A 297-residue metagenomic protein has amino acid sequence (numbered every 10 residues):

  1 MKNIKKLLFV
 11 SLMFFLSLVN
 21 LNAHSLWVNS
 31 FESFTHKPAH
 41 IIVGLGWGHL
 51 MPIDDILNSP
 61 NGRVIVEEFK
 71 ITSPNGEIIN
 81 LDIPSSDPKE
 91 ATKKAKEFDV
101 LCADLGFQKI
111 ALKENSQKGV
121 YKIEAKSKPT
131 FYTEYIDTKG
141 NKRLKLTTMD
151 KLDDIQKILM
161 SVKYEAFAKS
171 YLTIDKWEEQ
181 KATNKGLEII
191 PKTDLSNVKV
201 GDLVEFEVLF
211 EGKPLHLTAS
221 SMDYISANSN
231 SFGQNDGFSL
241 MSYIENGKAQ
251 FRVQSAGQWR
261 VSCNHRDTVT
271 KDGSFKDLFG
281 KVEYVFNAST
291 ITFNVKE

Functional and structural regions predicted by a protein language model:
V10-L18: Bacterial N-terminal signal peptides
V19-A23: Sec/Tat signal peptide C-region and signal peptidase I cleavage site
H24-G44, G140-E205, L209-S220, S229 (+1 more regions): Beta-strand-rich domain onsets/edges
H24-S86: Start-of-domain marker
P52, K128-Y135, D267-S274: Short acidic/polar inter-strand loop motif in beta-rich domains
G106-I110, D236-G257: Glycine-centered loop-to-beta-strand initiation motif
K118-P129, W259-D267: Short, aromatic- and glycine-rich surface loops/edge beta-strands on solvent-exposed regions
S221-M241: Short amphipathic beta-strand segments in non-cytosolic proteins
